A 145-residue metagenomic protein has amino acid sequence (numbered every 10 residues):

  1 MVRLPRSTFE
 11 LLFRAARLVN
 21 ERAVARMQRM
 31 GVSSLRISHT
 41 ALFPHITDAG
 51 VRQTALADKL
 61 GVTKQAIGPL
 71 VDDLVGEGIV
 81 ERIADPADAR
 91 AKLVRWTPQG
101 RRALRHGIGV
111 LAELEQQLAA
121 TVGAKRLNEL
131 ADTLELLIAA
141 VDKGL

Functional and structural regions predicted by a protein language model:
M1-R3, K125-L145: C-terminal regulatory/oligomerization modules of transcriptional regulators
M1-S34: N-terminal leader segment of winged-helix/HTH proteins
L4, T8, L35-H39, R52 (+2 more regions): N-terminal positioning helix adjacent to the helix-turn-helix/winged-helix DNA-binding module
R6-F9, F13, R17, G61 (+2 more regions): Short amphipathic alpha-helical segments with heptad-repeat character
F13, P44, D58, A131 (+1 more regions): A cross-family signal for key residues in well-ordered alpha-helices that form functional helical elements
E21-T63, L145: N-terminal helix-turn-helix DNA-binding core of bacterial DNA-binding proteins
A25, D72-E135: Charged, amphipathic alpha-helical coiled-coil/dimerization segments
Q53-T54, Q65, D72, K92: Residues within helix-turn-helix
